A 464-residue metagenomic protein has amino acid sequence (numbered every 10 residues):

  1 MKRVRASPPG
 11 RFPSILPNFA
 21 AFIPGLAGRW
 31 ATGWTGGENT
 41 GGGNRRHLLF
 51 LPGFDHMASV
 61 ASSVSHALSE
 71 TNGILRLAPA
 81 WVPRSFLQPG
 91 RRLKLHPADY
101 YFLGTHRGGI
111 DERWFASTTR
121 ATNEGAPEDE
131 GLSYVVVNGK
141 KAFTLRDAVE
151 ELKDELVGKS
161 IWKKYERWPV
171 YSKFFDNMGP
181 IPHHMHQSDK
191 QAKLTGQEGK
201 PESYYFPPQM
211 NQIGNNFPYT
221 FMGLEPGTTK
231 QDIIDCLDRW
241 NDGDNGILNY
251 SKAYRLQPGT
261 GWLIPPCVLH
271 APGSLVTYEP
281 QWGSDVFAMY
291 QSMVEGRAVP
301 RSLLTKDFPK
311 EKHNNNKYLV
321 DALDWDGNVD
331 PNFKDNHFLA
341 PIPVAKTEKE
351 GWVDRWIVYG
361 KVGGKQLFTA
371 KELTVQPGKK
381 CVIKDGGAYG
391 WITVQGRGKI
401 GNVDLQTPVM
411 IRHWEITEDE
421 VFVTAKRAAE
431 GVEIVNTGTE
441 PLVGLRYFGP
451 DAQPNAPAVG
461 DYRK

Functional and structural regions predicted by a protein language model:
F50-Q231, V294-D335, L339, A370 (+1 more regions): Transition-metal
W162, N177-G179, E198-D238, S274-V276 (+1 more regions): Glycine- and acidic-residue-biased ligand/ion/polar-headgroup-sensing regions
N241-R301: Loop-centered beta-sheet repeat module
S251-W262, N402-V432: Short acidic-glycine-tyrosine-enriched beta hairpin
L319-A388: Functionally critical, mid-to-C-terminal surface segments that flank or help form catalytic/ligand
I434-G438: Asparagine-centered strand-capping/turn motif at beta-strand->loop junctions
